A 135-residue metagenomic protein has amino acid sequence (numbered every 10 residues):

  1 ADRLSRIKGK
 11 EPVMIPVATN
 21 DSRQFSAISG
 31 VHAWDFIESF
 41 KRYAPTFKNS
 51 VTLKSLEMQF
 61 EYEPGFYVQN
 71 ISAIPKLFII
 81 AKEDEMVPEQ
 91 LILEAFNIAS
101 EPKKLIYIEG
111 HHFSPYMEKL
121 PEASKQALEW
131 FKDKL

Functional and structural regions predicted by a protein language model:
A1-K41: Alpha/beta-hydrolase-fold enzymes
A1-L4, S50-K54: Flexible "cap/lid" loop of the alpha/beta hydrolase fold
V51-V68: Active-site nucleophile elbow and catalytic-triad environment of alpha/beta-hydrolase enzymes
I71-S72, L77-I80, D84: Short beta-strand/loop motif that positions the catalytic acidic residue of the alpha/beta-hydrolase fold
I74-P75, P102-K104: Proline-centered loop/turn at the N-terminus of a beta-strand
K82-K103: Conserved loop-alpha-helix segment in the C-terminal half of the alpha/beta-hydrolase fold that carries the catalytic
G110-S124: Catalytic histidine-centered segment of alpha/beta-hydrolase-like enzymes
Q126-K134: C-terminal alpha-helix
